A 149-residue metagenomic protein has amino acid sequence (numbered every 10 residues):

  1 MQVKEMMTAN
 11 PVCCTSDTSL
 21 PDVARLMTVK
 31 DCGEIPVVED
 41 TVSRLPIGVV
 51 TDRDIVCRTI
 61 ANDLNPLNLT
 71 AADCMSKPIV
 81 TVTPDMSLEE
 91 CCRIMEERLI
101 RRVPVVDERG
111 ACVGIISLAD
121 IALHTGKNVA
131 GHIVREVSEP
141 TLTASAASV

Functional and structural regions predicted by a protein language model:
M1-A9, V49-T81, S87-E96, L118-V149: Tandem CBS (Bateman) regulatory domains
T8, V12-V37, R44-P46, I55-C57 (+1 more regions): N-terminal first-folded block
C13-D31, E39, V82-L99, V106 (+1 more regions): The conserved cystathionine-beta-synthase
M27, I35-D54, M95, V103-A119: A glycine-centered beta-loop-beta connector
